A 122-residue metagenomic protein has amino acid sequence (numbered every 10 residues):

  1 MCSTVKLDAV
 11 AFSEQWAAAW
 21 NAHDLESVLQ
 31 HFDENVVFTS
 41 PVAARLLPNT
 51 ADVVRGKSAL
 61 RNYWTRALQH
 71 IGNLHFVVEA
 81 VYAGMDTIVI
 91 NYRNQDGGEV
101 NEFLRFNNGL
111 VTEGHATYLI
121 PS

Functional and structural regions predicted by a protein language model:
M1-Q30, E34, L110, S122: Short, low-complexity N-terminal intrinsically disordered segments enriched in polar/charged residues
M1-S3, A67-S122: A beta-strand edge to alpha-helix "cap/lid" segment located at domain peripheries
L7-V10, S58, G98: A structural signal for well-ordered alpha-helical segments within the folded catalytic domains of diverse enzymes
W16, V28, V36, G56 (+4 more regions): Hydrophobic pocket/interface hotspot
S27, D33-E79: A solvent-exposed, acidic/Ser-Thr-rich amphipathic alpha-helical stretch
